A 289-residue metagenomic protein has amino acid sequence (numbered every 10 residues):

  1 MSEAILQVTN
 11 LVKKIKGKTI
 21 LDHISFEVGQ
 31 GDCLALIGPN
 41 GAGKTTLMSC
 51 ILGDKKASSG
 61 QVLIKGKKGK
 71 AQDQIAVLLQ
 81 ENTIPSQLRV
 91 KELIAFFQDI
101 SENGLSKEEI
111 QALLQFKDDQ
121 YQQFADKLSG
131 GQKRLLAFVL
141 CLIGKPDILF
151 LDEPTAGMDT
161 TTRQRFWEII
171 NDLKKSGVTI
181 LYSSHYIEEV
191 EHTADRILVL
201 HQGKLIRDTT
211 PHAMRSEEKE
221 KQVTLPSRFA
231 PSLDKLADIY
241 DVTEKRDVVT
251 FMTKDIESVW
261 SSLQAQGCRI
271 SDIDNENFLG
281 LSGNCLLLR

Functional and structural regions predicted by a protein language model:
I37-P39: The feature captures the beta-strand-to-loop junction immediately N-terminal to the Walker
G53, S59-D73: Conserved ABC transporter NBD signature motif
F138: Hydrophobic anchor residue at the start of the ABC signature
L149-E153: Catalytic Walker B motif of ABC-type/P-loop ATPase nucleotide-binding domains
W167-F251: ABC transporter nucleotide-binding domain
E220-R289: Short, charged/small-residue-rich alpha-helical element at the C-terminal edge of ABC transporter nucleotide-binding
